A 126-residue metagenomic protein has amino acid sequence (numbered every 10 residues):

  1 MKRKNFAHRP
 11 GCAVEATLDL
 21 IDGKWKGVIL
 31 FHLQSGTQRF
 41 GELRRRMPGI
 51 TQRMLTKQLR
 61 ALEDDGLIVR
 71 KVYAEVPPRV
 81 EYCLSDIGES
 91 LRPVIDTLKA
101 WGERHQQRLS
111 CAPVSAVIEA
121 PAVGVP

Functional and structural regions predicted by a protein language model:
M1-R9, D64, V69, C83-P126: C-terminal regulatory/oligomerization modules of transcriptional regulators
K2, H8-M54, A74-E75, E81 (+2 more regions): N-terminal helix-turn-helix DNA-binding core of bacterial DNA-binding proteins
Q58: Residues within the DNA-recognition helix of helix-turn-helix
